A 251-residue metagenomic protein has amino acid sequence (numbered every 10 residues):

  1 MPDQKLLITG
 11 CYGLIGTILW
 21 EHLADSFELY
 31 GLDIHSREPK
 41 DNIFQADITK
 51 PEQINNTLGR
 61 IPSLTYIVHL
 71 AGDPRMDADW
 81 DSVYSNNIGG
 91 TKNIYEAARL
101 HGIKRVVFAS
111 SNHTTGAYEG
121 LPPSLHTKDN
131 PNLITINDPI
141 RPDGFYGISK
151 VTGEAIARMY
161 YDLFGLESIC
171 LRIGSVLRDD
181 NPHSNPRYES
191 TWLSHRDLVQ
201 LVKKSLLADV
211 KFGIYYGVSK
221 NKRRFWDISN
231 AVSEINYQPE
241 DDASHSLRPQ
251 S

Functional and structural regions predicted by a protein language model:
Q4-D25: N-terminal Rossmann NAD(P)H-binding glycine-rich loop of SDR-like oxidoreductase domains
E38, I48-N86: NAD(P)H-binding glycine-rich loop region in Rossmannoid oxidoreductase-like domains and their noncatalytic homologs
T49, Y66, S82-N93, H101 (+2 more regions): Glycine-rich NAD(P)-binding loop of the Rossmann-fold in SDR/ketoreductase-type enzymes
S85, L121-S168: Catalytic helix-loop patch of NAD(P)-dependent Rossmann-fold dehydrogenases
N93-I140: Conserved Rossmann-fold NAD(P)-dependent oxidoreductase catalytic core, especially the SDR/UDP-sugar
T114-G116, F145, L163-E189: Flexible, glycine-rich beta-alpha linker
D162, I173-D180, W192-G213, K220: Alpha-helical substrate-binding/gating segment
G213-Y215, K220-Q238: Conserved C-terminal active-site "lid" loop/helix of NAD(P)H-dependent oxidoreductases that clamps the redox cofactor
